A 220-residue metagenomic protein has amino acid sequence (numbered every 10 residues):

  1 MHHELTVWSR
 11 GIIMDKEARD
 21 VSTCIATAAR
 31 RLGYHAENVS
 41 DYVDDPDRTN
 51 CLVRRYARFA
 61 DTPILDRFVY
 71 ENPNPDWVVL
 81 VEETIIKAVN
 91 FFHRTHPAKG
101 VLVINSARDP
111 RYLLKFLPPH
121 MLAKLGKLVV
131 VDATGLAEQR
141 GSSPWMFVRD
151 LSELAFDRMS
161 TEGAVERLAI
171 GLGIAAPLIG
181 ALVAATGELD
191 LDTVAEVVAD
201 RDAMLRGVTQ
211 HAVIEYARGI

Functional and structural regions predicted by a protein language model:
M1-I220: Active-site cofactor/cluster-binding pocket
